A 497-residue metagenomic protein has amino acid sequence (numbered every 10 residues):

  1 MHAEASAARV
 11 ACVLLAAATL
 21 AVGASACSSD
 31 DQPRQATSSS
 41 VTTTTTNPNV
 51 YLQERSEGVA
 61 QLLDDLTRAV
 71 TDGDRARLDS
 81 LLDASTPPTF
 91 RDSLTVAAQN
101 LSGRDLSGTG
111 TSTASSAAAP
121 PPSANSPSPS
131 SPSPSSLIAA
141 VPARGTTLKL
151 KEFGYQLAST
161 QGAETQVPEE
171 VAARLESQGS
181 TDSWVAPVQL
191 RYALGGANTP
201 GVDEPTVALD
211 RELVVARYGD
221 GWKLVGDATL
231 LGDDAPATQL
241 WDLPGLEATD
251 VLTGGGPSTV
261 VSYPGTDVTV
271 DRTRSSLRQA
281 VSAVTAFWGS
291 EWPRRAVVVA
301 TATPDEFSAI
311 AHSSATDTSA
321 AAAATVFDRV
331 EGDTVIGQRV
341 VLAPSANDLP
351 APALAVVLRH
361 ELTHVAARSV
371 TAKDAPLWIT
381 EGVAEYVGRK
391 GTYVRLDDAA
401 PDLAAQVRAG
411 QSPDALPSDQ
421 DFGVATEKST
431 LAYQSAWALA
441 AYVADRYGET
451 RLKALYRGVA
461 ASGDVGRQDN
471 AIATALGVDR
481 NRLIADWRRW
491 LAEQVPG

Functional and structural regions predicted by a protein language model:
H2-A3, A16, S28-R34, Q53 (+8 more regions): Beta/coil-rich, acidic/histidine-enriched accessory regions frequently appended to metallopeptidases
G23-A26: C-terminal motif of bacterial Sec signal peptides marking the signal peptidase cleavage site
S29-D72, S80, A84, P264: Short, low-complexity N-terminal intrinsically disordered segments enriched in polar/charged residues
D30-Q32, N47-P48, S183-Q189, L194-G245: Short beta-strand edge/turn micro-motifs at domain boundaries
T43-V50, A60-L63, R75, A248-V270 (+1 more regions): Acidic/histidine-rich, surface-exposed loop or edge segments in extracytoplasmic proteins
V50-E54, A60, R75-G179, F307: Short solvent-exposed beta->alpha transition segments
G254-P376, D464-Q468: Juxtacatalytic substrate-recognition/specificity segment
T325-V335, A353, V357, T371-G497: Acidic/His/Gly-enriched intrinsically disordered linker/tail segments that often contain short helix/coil "MoRF-like"
